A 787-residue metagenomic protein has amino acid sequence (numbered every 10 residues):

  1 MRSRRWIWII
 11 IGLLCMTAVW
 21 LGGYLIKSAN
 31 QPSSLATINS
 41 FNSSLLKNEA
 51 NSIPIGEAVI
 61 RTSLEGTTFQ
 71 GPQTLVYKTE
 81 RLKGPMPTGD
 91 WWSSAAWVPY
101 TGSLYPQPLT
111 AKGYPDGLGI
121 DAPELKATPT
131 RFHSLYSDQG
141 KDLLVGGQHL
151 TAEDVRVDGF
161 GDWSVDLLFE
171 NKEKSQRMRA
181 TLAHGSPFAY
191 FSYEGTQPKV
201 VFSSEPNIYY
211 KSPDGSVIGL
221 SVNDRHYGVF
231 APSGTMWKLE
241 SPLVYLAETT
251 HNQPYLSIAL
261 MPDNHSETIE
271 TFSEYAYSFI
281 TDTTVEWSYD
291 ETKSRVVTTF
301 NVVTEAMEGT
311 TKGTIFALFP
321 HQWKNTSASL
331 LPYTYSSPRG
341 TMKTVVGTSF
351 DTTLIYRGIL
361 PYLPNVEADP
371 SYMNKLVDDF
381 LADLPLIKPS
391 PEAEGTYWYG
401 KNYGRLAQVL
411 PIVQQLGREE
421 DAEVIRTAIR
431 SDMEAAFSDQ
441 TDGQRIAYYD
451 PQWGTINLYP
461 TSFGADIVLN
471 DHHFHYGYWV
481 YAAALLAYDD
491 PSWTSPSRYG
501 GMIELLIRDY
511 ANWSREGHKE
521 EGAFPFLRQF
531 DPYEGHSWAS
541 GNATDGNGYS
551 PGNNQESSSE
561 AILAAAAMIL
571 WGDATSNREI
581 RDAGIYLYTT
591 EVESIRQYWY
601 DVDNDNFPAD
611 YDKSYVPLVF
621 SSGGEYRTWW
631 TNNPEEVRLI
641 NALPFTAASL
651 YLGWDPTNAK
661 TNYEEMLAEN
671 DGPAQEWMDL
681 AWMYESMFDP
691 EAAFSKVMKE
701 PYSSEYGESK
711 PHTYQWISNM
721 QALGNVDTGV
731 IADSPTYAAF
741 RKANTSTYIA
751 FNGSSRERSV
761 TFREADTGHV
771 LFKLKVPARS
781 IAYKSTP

Functional and structural regions predicted by a protein language model:
M1-L13: N-terminal Sec-pathway targeting helices
L14-L25: Hydrophobic alpha-helical membrane-insertion segments, chiefly the h-region of N-terminal signal peptides
S28-P460, D466-D471, W513, G517-H536 (+3 more regions): Ser/Thr/Asn(+Pro)-rich, low-complexity disordered segments
A393-V413, I425, D466-I503, S557-A565: Aromatic-rich carbohydrate-recognition surfaces in CAZymes
L485-S492, N512, E516, L570: Conserved helix-loop functional segments at active or binding sites
Y499-R508, I580-E591, I595: Short secondary-structure subsegments characteristic of cysteine-rich extracellular domains
S550-N554: Active-site rim elements
S558-E591: Active-site neighborhood of glycoside hydrolase catalytic domains
